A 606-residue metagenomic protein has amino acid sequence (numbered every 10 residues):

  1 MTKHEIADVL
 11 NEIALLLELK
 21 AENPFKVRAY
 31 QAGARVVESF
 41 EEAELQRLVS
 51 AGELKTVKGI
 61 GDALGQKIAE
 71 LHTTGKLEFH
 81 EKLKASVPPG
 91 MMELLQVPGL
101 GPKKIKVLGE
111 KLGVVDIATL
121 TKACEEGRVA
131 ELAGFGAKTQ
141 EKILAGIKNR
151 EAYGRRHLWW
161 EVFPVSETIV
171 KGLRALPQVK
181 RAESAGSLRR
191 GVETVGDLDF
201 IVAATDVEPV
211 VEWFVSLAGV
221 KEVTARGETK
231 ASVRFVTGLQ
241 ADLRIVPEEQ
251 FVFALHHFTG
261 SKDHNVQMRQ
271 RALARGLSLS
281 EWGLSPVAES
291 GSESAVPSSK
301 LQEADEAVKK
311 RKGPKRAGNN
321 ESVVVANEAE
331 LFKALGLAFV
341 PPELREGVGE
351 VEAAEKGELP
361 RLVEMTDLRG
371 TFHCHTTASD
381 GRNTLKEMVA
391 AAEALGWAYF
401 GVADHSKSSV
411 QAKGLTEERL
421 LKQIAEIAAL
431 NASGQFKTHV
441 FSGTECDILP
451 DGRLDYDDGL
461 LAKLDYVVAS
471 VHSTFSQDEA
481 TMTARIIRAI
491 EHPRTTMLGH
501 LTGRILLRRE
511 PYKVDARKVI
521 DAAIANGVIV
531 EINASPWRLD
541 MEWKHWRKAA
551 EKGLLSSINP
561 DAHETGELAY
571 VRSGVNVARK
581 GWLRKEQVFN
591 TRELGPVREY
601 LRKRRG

Functional and structural regions predicted by a protein language model:
M1-E22: Charged, compositionally biased N-terminal leader segments and the immediate start of the first structured element
K3-I6, N23-K26, L158, V162 (+7 more regions): Generic structural signal for well-ordered, non-membrane alpha-helical segments in soluble metabolic enzymes
A14, P24-A231, V252-A254, L273-W282 (+4 more regions): Accessory alpha-helical DNA-binding modules that contact the DNA backbone or grooves
A182-S184, G370-C374, E445: Two-metal-ion RNase H-like nuclease active-site motif
G191-R275, E281, S285-S290, K310-H375 (+3 more regions): Charged catalytic cores and adjacent phosphate/nucleic-acid-binding surfaces used for phosphate/nucleic-acid chemistry
G291-Q302: Arg/Gly-rich low-complexity intrinsically disordered repeat tracts
G443-C446, S573: Active-site catalytic microenvironments in core metabolic enzymes, especially phosphate/sugar-handling
